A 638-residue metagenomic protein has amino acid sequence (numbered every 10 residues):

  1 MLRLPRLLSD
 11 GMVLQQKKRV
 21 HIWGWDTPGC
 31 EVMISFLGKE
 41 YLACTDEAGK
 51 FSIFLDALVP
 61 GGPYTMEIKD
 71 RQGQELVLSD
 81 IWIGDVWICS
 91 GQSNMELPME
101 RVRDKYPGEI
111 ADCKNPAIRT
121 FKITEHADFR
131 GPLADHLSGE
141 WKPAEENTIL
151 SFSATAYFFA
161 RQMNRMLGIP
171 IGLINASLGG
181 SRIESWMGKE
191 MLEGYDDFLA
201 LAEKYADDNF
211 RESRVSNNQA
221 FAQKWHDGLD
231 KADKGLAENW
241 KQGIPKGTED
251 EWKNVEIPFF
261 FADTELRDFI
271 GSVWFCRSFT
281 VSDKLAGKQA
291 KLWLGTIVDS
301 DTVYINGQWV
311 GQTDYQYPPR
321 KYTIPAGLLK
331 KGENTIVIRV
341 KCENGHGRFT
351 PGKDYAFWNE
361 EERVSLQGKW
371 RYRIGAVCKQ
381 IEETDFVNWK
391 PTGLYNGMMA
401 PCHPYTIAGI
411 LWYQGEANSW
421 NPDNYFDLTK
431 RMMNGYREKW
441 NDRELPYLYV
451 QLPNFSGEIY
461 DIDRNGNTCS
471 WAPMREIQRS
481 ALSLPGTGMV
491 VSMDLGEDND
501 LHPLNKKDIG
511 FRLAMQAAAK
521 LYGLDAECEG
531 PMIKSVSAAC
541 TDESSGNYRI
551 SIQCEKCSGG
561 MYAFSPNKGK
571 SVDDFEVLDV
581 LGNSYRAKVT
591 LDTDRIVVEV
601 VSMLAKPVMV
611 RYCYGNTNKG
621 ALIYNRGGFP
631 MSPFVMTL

Functional and structural regions predicted by a protein language model:
M1-P28, S79-C89, E96, P107 (+5 more regions): Non-catalytic, glycine-rich low-complexity segments
R6, Q15-R19, R267-G271, K291 (+3 more regions): Surface beta-strand/loop "capping" patches
L7-I83, N344-H346, F564: Ser/Thr-rich low-complexity repeats and stalk/linker segments
W23, W252, F279-G307, I336-I338: Aromatic-lined ligand-binding clefts that engage carbohydrates, nucleic acids, or primary amines
G38-G61, V303-D354: Beta-strand-rich ligand-recognition modules
E40, K556-L638: C-terminal beta-sandwich/jelly-roll accessory domains of carbohydrate-active enzymes
G61-Q72, T335-I338, P607-Y614: Short, aromatic- and glycine-rich surface loops/edge beta-strands on solvent-exposed regions
Q74-P143, I174-D263, E333-I407: An acidic-aromatic loop/edge-strand motif
